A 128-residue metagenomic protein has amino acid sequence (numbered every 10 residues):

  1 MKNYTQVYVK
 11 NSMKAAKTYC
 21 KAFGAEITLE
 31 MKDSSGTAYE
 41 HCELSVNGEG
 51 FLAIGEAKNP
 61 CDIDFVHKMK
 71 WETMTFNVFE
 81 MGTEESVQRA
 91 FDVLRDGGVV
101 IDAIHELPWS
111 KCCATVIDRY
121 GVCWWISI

Functional and structural regions predicted by a protein language model:
M1-K10, K17-I117, I126-I128: Vicinal oxygen chelate
Y120: Active-site His/Glu-centered metal-binding helix of metallohydrolases
